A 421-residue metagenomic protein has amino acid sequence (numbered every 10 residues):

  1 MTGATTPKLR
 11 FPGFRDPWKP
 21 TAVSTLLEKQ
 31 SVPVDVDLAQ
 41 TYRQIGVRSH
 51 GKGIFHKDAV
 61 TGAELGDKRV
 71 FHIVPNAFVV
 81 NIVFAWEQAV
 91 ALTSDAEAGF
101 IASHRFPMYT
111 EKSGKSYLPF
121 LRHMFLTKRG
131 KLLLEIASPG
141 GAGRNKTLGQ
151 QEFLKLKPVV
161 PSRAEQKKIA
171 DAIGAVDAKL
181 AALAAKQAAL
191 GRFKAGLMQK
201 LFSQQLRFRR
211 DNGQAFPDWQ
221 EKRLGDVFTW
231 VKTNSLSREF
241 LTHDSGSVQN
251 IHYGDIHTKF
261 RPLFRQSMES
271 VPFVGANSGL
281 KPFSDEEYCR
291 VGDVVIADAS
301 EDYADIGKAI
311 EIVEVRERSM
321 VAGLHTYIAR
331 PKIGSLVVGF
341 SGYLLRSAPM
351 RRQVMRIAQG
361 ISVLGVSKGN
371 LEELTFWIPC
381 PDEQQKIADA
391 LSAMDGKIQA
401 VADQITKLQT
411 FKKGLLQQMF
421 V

Functional and structural regions predicted by a protein language model:
M1-K19, V160-D218, E373-V421: Amphipathic alpha-helical coiled-coil/heptad-repeat segments
G3-V34, R163, R210-F240, S247: Non-catalytic DNA-recognition/assembly elements of restriction-modification systems
A22-P158, F228-I378: DNA target-recognition domains and sequence-specific DNA-contacting regions of bacterial/archaeal
E28, I136, S203, E221 (+3 more regions): Phosphate-coordinating loops and pocket residues in cytosolic domains that bind phosphorylated ligands
